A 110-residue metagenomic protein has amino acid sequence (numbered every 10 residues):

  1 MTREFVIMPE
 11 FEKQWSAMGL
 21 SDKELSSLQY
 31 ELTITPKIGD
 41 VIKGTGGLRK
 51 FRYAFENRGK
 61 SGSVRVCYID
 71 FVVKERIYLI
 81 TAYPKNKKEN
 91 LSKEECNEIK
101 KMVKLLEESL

Functional and structural regions predicted by a protein language model:
M1, D22, S27, I34 (+3 more regions): Sequence/structural signature of beta-propeller domains
M1-E24: Arg/Lys-rich, positively charged N-terminal/basic patches that mediate binding to nucleic acids
F5-M8, L25-L32, G39-T45, K101: N-terminal targeting/export leaders
E10-E12, E31, T45-L48, C96 (+1 more regions): Membrane-topology and secretion signals of cell-surface/extracellular proteins
D22-L25, S61, C96: Amphipathic alpha-helical transducer elements in NTP-driven molecular machines
G39-A82: Basic/aromatic recognition patch in beta-strand/loop cores that engages polyanionic ligands
D70-L110: Enriched for short, Lys/Arg-rich terminal
